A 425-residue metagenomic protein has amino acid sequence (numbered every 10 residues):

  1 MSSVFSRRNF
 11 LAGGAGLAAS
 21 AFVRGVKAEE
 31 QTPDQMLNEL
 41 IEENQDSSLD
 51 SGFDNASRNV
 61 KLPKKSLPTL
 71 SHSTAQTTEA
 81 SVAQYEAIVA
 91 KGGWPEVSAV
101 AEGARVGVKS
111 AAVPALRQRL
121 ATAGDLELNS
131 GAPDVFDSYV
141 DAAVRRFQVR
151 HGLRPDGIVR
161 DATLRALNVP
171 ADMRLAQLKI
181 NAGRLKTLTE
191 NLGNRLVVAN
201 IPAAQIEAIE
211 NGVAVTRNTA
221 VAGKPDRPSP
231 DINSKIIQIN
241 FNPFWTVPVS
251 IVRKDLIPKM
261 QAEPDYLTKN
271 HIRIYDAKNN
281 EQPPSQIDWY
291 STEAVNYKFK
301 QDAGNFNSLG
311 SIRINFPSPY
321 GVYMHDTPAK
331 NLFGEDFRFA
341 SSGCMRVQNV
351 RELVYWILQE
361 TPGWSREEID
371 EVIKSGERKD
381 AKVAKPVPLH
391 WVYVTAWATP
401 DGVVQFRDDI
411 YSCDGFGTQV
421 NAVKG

Functional and structural regions predicted by a protein language model:
S2-S3, N9-A28: N-terminal export signals
S3-F5, D172-M173: Short low-complexity, flexible loop/linker segments enriched in glycine and/or proline with clustered acidic
E29-L128, A132-R154, D161-G425: Well-ordered beta-sheet/strand-loop patches within structured domains
